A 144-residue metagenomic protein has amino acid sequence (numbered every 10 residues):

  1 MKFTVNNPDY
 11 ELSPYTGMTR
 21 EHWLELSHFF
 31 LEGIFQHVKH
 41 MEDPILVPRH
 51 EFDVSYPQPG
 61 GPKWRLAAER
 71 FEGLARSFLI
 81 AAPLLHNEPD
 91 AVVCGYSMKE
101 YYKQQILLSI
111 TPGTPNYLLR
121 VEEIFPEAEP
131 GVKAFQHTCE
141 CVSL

Functional and structural regions predicted by a protein language model:
K2-G73, Q104: Low-complexity, Ser/Thr/Pro/Gly-enriched N-terminal "stalk/linker" regions
G61-L144: Membrane helical hairpin/interfacial module
